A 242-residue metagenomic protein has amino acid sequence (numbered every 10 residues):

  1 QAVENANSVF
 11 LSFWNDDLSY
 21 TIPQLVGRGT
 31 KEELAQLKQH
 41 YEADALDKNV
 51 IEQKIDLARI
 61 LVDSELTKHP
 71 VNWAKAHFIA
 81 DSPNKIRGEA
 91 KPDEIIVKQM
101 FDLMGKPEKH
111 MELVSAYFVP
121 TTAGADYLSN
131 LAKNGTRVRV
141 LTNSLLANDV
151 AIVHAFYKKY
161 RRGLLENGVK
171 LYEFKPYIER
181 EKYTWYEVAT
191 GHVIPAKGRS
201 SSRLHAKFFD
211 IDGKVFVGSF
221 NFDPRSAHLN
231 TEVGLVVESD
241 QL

Functional and structural regions predicted by a protein language model:
Q1-L242: Charged, low-complexity intrinsically disordered terminal segments
